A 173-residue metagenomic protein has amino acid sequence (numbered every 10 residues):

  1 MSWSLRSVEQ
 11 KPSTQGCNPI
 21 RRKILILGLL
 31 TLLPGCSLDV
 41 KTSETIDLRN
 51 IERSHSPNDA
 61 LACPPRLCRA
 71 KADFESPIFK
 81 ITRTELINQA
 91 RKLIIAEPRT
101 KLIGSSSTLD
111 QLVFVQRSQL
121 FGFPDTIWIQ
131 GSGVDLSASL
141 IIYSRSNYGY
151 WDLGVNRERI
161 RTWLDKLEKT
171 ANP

Functional and structural regions predicted by a protein language model:
M1-I20: N-terminal secretory signal peptides that target proteins for export/translocation
R21-I26: N-terminal export leaders
L29-L30: Gram-negative bacterial Sec-dependent N-terminal signal peptides
C36-P173: Ser/Thr-rich, low-complexity intrinsically disordered terminal regions
